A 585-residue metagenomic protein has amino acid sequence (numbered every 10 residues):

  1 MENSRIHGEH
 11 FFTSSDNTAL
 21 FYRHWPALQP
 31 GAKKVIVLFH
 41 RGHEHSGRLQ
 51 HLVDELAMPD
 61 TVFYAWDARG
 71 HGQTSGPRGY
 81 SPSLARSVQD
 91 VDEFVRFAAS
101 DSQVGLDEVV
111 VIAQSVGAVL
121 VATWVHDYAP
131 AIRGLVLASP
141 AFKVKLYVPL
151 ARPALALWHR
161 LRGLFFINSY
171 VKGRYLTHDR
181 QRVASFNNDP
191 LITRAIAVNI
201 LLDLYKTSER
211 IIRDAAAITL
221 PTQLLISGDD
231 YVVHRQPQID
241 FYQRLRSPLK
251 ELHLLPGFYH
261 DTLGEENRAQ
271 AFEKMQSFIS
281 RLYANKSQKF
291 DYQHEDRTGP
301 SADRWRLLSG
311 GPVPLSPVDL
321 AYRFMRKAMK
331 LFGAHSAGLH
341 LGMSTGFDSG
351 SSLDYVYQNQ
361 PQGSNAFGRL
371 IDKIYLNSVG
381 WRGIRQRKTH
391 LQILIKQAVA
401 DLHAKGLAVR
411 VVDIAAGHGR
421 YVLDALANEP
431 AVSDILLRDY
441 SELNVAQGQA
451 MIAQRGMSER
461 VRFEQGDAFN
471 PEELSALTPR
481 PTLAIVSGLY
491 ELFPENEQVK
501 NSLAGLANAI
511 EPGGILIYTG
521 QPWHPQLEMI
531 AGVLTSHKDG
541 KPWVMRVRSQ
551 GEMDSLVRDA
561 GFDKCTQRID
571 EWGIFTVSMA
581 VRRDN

Functional and structural regions predicted by a protein language model:
H43-S46, G72-G105: Catalytic nucleophile-loop/oxyanion-hole region of alpha/beta-hydrolase and closely related hydrolase-like folds
V53-G76: Conserved alpha/beta-hydrolase
I218, L224-I226: Short beta-strand/loop motif that positions the catalytic acidic residue of the alpha/beta-hydrolase fold
L220, H234-Q243: Short alpha-helix in the alpha/beta-hydrolase fold that links the catalytic acid
H253-R304: Catalytic active-site module of serine/aspartate enzymes centered on a nucleophile-bearing elbow/loop
H418-A431: Conserved SAM-binding loop of SAM-dependent methyltransferases across substrates and taxa, primarily the Class I
K500-P512: A short glycine-rich, Lys/Arg-flanked "PGG" loop and its adjoining helix->strand segment in the class I
G513-G520: Conserved beta-strand signature within the Rossmann-like core of class I S-adenosyl-L-methionine
